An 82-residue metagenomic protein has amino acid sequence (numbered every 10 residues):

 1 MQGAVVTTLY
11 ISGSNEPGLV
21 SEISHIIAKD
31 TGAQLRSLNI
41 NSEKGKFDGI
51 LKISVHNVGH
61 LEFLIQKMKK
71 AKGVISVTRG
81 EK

Functional and structural regions predicted by a protein language model:
M1-K82: A conserved regulatory-domain signal marking ACT and ACT-like small-molecule sensing domains and adjacent regulatory
